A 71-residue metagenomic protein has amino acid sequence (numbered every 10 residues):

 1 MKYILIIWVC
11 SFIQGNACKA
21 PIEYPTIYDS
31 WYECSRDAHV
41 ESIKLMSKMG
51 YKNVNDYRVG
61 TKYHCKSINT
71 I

Functional and structural regions predicted by a protein language model:
K2-Q14: Hydrophobic alpha-helical targeting segments used for export or membrane insertion
Y3, K19-I22, M49-N55: Short, intrinsically disordered, charge-biased short linear motifs at domain edges
C18-E33: A short, exposed loop/beta-hairpin motif centered on an aromatic-Gly-Thr core
W31, V40-I71: Short, mixed-charge low-complexity intrinsically disordered segments
